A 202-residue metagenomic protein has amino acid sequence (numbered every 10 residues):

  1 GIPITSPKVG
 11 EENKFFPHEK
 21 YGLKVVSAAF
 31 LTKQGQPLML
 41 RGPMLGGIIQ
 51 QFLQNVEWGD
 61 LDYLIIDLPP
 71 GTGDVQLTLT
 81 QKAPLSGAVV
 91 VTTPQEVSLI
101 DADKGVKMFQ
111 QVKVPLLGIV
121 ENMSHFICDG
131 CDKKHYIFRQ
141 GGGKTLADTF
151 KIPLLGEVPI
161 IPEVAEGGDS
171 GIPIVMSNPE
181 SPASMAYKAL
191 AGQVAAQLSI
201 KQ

Functional and structural regions predicted by a protein language model:
G1-G35, G46: Phosphate-binding loop that captures ATP/GTP phosphates
K8, F16-K20, V56-G59, K82 (+2 more regions): Solvent-exposed alpha-helices and their adjacent loops that cap or buttress functional pockets in soluble metabolic
E12, G42, G46-Q50, E96-D103 (+4 more regions): Amphipathic alpha-helical transducer elements in NTP-driven molecular machines
A29-L79: Phosphate-binding/switch loop-helix module in NTP-utilizing enzymes
D62-Y63, P69-S170: Conserved catalytic-core segment of NTP-binding enzymes
S170-A183: C-terminal boundary of histidine-terminating zinc-finger modules
A191-Q202: Short, hydrophobic alpha-helical segments
